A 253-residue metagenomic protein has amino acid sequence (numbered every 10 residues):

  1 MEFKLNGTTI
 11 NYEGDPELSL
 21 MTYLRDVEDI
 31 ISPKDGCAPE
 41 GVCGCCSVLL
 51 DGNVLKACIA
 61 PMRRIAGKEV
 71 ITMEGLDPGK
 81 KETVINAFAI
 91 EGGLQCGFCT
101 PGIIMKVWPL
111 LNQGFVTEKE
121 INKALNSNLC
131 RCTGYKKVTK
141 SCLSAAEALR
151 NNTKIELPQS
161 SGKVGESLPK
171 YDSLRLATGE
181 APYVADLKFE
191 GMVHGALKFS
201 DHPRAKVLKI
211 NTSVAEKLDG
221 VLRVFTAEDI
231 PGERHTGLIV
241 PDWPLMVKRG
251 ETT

Functional and structural regions predicted by a protein language model:
M1-P158, R175: Signature of N-terminal electron-transfer/Fe-S-associated modules in redox systems
A146-T253: Flexible, low-hydrophobicity surface segments
